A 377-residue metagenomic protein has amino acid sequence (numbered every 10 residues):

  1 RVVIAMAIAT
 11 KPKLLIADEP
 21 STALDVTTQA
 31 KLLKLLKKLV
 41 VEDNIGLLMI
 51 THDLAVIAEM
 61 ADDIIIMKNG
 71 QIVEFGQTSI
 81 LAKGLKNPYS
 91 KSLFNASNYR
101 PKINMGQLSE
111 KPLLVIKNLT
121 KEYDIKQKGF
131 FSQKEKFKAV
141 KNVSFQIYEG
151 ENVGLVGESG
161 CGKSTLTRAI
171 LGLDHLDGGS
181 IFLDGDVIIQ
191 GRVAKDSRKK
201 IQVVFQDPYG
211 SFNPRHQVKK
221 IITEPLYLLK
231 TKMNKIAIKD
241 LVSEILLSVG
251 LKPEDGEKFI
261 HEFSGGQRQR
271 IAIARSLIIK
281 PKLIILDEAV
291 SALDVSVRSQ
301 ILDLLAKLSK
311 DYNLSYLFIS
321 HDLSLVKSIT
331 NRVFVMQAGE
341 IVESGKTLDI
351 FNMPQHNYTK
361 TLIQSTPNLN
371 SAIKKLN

Functional and structural regions predicted by a protein language model:
K11, K280: Conserved catalytic motifs of ABC-family nucleotide-binding domains
F75-G76, G84, I341-G345, M353: ABC ATPase "signature
L171: Helix-to-loop junction immediately C-terminal to a conserved catalytic motif
G179-I189, S197: Conserved ABC transporter NBD signature motif
I236-E254, I363-Q364: Conserved ABC ATPase "signature" region
F259-F263, Q267: Conserved ABC ATPase signature
